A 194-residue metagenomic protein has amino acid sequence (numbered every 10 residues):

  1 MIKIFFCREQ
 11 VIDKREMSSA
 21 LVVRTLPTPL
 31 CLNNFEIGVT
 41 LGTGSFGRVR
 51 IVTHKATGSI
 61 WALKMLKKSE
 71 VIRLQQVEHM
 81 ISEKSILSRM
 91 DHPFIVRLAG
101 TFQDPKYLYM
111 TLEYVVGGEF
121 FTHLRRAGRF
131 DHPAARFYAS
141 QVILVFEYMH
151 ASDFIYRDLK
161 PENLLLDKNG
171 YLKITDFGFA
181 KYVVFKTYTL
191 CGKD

Functional and structural regions predicted by a protein language model:
M1-L32: Intrinsically disordered, low-complexity regulatory segments that flank or precede the catalytic domain of eukaryotic
R24-D194: Eukaryotic serine/threonine protein kinase catalytic domain
